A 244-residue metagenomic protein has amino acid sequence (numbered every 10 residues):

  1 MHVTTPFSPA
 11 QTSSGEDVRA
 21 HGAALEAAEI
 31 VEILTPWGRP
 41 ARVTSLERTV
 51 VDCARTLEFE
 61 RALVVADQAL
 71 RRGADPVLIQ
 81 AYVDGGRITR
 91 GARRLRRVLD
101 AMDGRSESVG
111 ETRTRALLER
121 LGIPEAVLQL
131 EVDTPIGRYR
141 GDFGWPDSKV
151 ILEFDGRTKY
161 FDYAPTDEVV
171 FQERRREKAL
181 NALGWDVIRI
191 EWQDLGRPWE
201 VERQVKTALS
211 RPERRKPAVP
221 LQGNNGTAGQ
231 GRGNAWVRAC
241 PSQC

Functional and structural regions predicted by a protein language model:
M1-G91, V127, S210-C244: Short gly/ser-rich loop at a beta-strand->alpha-helix junction or flexible surface loop bordering the NTP-binding
V77, R105, D133-Y139, D147-C244: Basic, glycine-rich
G91-M102: A short, surface-exposed helix-loop junction/capping segment
G104-A126: Acidic-basic catalytic patches of nuclease active cores, encompassing PD-(D/E)XK and other metal-cofactor nuclease
G122-P135, D142: A short acidic/basic microdomain associated with nuclease active sites
